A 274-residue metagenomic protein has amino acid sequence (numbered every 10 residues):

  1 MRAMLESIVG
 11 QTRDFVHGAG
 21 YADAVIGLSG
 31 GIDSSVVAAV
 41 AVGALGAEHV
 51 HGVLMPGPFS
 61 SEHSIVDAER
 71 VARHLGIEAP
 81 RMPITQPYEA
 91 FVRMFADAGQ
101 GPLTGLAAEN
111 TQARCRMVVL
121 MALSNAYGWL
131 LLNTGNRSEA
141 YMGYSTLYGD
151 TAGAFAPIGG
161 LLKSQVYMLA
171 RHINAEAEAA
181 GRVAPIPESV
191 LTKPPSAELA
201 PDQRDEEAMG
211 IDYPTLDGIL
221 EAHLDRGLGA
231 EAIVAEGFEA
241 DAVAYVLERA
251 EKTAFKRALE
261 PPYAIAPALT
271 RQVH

Functional and structural regions predicted by a protein language model:
M1-S29, S34-H274: ATP/NTP-dependent adenylation/nucleotidyl-transfer catalytic domains that generate, transfer, or process NMP-activated
